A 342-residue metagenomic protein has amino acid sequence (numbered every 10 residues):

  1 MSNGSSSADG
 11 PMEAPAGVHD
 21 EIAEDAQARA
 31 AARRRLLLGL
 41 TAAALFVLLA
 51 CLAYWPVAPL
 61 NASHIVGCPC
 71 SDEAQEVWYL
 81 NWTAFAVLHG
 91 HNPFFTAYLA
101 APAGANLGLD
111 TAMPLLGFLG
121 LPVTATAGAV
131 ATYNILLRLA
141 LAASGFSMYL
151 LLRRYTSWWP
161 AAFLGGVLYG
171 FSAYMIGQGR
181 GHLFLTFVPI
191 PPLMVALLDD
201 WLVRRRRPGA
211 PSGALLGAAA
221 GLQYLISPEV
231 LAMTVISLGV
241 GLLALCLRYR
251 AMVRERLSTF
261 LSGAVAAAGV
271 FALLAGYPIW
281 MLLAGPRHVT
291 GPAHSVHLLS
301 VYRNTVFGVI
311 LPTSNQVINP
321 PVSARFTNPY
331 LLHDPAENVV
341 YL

Functional and structural regions predicted by a protein language model:
M1-P56, L261-G269: Start-transfer (signal-anchor) and selected internal transmembrane alpha helices of multi-pass inner/ER membrane
R35, R205-G209, R256-L257: Helix-boundary and loop/linker segments of multi-pass membrane transporters
R35-S71, W78, W82, A266-G285: Transmembrane signal-anchor helices characteristic of membrane glycosylation enzymes that use polyprenol
F46-L49, L136-Y155, P160-R248, G263-I279: Membrane-embedded helix bundles of polyisoprenyl
P56-Y155, P160-I190, Q316, R325-P335: Active-site lumenal/periplasmic loops and adjacent helix-entry segments of GT-C-fold, multi-pass membrane
A58-A62, G177, R204-R205, C246-R254 (+1 more regions): Transmembrane helix-loop junctions in multipass membrane proteins, especially transporters and channels
G67-A86, F260, G276-L342: Periplasmic/ER-lumenal interhelical loops and adjacent helix-loop junctions in multi-pass membrane proteins
H89-L99, P192, L216, A220-G221 (+4 more regions): Juxtamembrane/interfacial segments around transmembrane helices
